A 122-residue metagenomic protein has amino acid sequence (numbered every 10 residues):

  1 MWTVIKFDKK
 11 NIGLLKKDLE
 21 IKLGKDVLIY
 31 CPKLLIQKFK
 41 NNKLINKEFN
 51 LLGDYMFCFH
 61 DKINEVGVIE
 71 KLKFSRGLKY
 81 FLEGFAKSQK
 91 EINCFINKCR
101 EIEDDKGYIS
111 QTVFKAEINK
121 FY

Functional and structural regions predicted by a protein language model:
M1-F121: Acidic-enriched and Gly/Ser
